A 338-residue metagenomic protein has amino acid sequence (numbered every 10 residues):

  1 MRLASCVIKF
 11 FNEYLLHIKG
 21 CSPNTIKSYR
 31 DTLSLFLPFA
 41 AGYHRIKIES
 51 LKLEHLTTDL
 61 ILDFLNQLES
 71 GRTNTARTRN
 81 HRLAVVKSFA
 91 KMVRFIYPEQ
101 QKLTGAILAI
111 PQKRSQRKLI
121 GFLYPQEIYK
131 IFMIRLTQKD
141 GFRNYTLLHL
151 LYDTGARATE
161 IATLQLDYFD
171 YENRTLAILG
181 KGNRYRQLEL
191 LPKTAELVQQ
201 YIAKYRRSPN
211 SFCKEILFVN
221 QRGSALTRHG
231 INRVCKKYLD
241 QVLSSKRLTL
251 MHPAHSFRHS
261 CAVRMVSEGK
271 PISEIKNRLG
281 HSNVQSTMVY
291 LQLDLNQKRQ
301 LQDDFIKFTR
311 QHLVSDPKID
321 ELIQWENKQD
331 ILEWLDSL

Functional and structural regions predicted by a protein language model:
M1-L338: Conserved catalytic core of the tyrosine transesterase superfamily
